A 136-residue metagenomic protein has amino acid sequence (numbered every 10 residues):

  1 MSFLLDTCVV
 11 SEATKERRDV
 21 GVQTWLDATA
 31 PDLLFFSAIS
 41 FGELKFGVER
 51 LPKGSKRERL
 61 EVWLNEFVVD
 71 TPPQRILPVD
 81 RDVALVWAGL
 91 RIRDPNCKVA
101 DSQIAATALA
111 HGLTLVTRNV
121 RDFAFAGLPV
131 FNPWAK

Functional and structural regions predicted by a protein language model:
M1, A105, L109-K136: Acidic, PIN/NYN-like endoribonuclease modules and their adjacent C-terminal/linker elements
M1-S37, E49-E66, K136: Short, well-structured N-terminal submotif of metal-dependent ribonuclease cores
L5, R18, V99-A100, A126: A generic structural signal for residues located within well-ordered alpha-helices of large catalytic or ligand-binding
D6, S37, C97-K98, N119: Histidine- and aromatic-rich ligand-binding microenvironments
C8, G21, D82-L85, S102-Q103 (+1 more regions): Active-site phosphate/pyrophosphate-handling residues
V10, F41-L44, A84, F123: A generic structural signal for short hydrophobic patches within well-formed alpha-helices
D19, F41, R57-E61, D80 (+2 more regions): A general structural signal for well-ordered alpha-helical segments in protein cores
F46-E49, D70-R118: Active-site neighborhoods of divalent-metal-dependent phosphate/nucleic-acid chemistry enzymes
